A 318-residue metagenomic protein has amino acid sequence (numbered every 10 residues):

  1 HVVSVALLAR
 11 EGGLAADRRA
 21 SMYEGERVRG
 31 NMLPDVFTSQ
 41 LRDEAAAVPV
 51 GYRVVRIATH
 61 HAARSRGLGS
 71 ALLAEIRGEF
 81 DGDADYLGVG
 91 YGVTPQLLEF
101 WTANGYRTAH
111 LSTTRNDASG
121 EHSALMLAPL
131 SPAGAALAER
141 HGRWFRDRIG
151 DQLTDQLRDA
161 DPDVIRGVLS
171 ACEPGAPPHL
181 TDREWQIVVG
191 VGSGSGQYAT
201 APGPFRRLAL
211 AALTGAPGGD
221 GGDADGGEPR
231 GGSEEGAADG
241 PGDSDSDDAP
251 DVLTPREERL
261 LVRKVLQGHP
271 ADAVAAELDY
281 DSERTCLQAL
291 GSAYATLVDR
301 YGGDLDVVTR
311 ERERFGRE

Functional and structural regions predicted by a protein language model:
H1-V5, A9-V50, G78-E318: Terminal substrate-recognition subdomain of acyl/acetyltransferases
V50-R56: Glycine-rich, often proline-containing surface loops adjacent to acidic residues and nearby aromatics that form
R56, R64-E79: Conserved acetyl-CoA-binding loop-helix of GNAT-fold acetyltransferases
